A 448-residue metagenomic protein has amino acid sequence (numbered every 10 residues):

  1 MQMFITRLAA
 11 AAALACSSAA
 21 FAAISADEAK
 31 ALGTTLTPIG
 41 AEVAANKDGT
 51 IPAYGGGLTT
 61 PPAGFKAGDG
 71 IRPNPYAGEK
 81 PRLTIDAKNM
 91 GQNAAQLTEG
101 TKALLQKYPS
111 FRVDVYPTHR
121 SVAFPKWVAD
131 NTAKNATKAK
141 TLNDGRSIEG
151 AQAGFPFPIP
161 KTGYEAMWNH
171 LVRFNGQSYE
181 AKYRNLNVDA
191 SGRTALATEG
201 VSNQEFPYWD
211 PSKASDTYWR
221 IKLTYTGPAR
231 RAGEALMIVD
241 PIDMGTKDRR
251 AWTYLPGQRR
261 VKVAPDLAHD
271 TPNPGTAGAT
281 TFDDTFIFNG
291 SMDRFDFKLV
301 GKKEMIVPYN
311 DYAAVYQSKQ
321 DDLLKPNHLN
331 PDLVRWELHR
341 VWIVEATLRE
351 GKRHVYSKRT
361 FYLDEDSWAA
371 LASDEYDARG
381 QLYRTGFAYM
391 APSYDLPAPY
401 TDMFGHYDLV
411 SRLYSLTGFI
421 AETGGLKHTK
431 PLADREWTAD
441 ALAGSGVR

Functional and structural regions predicted by a protein language model:
M1-A22: Gram-negative bacterial Sec-dependent N-terminal signal peptides
F4, F21, F65, F111 (+11 more regions): Phenylalanine-focused residue identity feature
S17-S18, S25, S110, S121 (+14 more regions): Generic serine detector
A23-I24, A29-G56, T98, K222-M292 (+1 more regions): Gly/Pro-enriched, hydrophobic low-complexity segments that function as extracytoplasmic propeptides/linkers
A26-D248, L255: Solvent-exposed N-terminal domain segments of exported/luminal and surface proteins
N74-R82, W209-S215, R294-V300, M403-I420 (+1 more regions): Short, surface-exposed, charge-dense and proline/glycine-enriched linear segments
M167, N175-N187, T194-G227, R231 (+2 more regions): Extended beta-strand-rich segments in extracellular/periplasmic secretory proteins, especially within noncatalytic
E422-R448: Long, C-terminal catalytic modules of enzymes
